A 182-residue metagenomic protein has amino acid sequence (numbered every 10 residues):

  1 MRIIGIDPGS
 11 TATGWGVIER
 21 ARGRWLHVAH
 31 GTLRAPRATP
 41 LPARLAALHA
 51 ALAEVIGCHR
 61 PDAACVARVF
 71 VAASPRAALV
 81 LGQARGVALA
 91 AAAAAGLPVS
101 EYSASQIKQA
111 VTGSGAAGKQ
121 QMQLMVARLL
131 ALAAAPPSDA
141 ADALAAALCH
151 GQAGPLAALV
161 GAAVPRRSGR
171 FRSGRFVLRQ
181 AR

Functional and structural regions predicted by a protein language model:
M1-R182: Phosphate- and other anionic-substrate recognition elements at nucleic-acid/protein interfaces
